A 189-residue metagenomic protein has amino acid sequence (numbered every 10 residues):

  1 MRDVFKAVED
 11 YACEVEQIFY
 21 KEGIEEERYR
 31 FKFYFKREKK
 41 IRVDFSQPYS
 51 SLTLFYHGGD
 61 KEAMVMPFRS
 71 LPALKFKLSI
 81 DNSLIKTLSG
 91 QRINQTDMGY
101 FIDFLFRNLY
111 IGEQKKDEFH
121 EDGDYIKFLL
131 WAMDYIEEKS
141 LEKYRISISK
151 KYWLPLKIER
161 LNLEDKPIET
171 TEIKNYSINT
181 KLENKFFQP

Functional and structural regions predicted by a protein language model:
M1-E27, K39-K40, K115-F119, F186-P189: N-terminal leader/targeting segments and the immediate start of mature chains
V4, K32-F35, L54-Y56, E113-E121: Short, exposed beta-strand/loop patches in secreted or surface proteins that constitute
A7-Y11, Y34-I41, Y56-E62, G123 (+2 more regions): Short, solvent-exposed coil/turn segments at beta-strand boundaries
E16-R42, S46-Q47, F106-Y110: N-terminal, post-signal-peptide region of Sec/Tat-exported proteins
Q17, D44-Q47, M66-R69, A132 (+1 more regions): Beta-turn initiation residues at beta-strand->coil junctions
I24-E27, F55-G58, K139-E142: Short glycine/proline-enriched turns and hinge-like loops at secondary-structure junctions
K32-Q95, E169: An acidic-aromatic
S50, T87-P189: Gly/Pro-enriched, hydrophobic low-complexity segments that function as extracytoplasmic propeptides/linkers
